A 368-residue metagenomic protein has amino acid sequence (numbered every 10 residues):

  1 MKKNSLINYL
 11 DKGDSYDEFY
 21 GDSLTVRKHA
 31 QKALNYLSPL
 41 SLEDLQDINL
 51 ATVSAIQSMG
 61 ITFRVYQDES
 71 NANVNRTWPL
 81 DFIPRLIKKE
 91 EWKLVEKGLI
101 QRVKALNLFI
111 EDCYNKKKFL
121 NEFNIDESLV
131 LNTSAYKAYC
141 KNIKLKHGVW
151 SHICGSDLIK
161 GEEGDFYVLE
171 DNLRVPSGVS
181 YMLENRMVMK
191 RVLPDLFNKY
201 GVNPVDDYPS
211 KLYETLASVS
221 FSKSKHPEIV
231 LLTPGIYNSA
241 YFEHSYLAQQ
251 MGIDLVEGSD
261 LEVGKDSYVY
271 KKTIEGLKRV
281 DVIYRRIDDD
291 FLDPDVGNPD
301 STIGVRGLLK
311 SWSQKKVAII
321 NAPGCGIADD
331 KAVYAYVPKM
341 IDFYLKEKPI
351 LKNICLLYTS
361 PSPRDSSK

Functional and structural regions predicted by a protein language model:
K2-R306, K310-Q314, A318, F343: ATP-dependent carboxylate activation and anion-phosphoryl transfer catalytic cores that bind Mg-ATP to form
L255-S259, I319-N321, D330, Y344-C355: Acidic/polar loop patches that form or flank catalytic/metal-binding clefts of enzymes that bind anionic ligands
D289, P323-G326: Active-site PLP-lysine loop of aminotransferase-like
A328-Y336: Glycine-rich, charge-decorated loop segments at or immediately adjacent to ligand/cofactor-binding or catalytic sites
V337-F343: C-terminal substrate-binding/catalytic core of Rossmann-like NAD(P)-dependent dehydrogenases/reductases
Y358-D365: Conserved small/polar residues in nucleotide/adenosyl-binding loops
